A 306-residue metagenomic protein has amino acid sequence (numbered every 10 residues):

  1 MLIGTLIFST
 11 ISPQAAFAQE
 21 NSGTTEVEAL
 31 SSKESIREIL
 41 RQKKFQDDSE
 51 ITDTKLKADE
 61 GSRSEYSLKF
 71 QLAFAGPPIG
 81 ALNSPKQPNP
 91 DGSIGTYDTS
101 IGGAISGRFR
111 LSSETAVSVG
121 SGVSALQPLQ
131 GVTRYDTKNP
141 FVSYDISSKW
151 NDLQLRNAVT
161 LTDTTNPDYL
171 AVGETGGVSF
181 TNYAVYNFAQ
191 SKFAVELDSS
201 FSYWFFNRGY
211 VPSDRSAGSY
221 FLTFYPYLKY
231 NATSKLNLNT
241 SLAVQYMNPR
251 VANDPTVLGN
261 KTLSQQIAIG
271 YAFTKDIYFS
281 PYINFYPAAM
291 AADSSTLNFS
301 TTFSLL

Functional and structural regions predicted by a protein language model:
M1-S67, L306: Cleavable N-terminal export/targeting peptides
L72-G80, S121-Q127, I146-S148, L161-P167 (+6 more regions): Transmembrane beta-strands of outer-membrane beta-barrel pores
A73-G103, Q127-G131, P255: Surface-exposed strand-loop-strand hairpins of Gram-negative outer-membrane beta-barrel proteins
G95-S100, Q127-T137, P167-G176, N248-K261 (+1 more regions): Solvent-exposed loop/turn segments connecting transmembrane beta-strands in outer-membrane beta-barrel proteins
T99-I105, K138-V142, G176-N182, Y220-P226 (+2 more regions): Hydrophobic, lipid-facing positions within transmembrane beta-strands of outer-membrane proteins
R108-F109, S113-V119, W150-R156, F188-L197 (+4 more regions): Repeated loop/turn-to-beta-strand initiation elements of outer-membrane beta-barrel proteins
V119-T223: Outer-membrane pore/translocation modules
I267, Y271-A272, I283, A292-L306: Outer-membrane beta-barrel "beta-signal"
